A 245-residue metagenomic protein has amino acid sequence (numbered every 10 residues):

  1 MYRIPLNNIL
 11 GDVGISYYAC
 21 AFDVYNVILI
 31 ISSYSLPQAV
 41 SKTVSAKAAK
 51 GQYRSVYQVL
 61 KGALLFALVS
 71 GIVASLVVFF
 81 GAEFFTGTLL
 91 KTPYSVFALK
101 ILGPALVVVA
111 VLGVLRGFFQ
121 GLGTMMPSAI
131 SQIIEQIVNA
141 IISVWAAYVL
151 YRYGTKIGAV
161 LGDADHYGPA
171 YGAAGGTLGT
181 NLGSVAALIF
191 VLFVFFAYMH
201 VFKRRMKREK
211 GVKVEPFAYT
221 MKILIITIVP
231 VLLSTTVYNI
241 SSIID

Functional and structural regions predicted by a protein language model:
M1, T180-G183, A187, V191-F195 (+1 more regions): Transmembrane helical elements of multi-pass membrane transporters/channels
L6-V27, Y94, P169-T177, Y219-T227: Interfacial/gating helices of multi-pass transporter permease domains
V13, Y18-S33, S234, Y238 (+1 more regions): Transmembrane helix-bundle signature of multi-pass secondary active exporters and lipid flippases
A19, Q52-V69, V77, M221 (+1 more regions): Interfacial transmembrane-helix starts/ends
Y34-A49: Helix-loop junctions and terminal segments of transmembrane helices in multi-pass membrane transport/translocation
V73-V96: Short membrane-interface helical motifs at transmembrane helix boundaries in multi-pass membrane transporters
V109-S131: Membrane-interface junctions at transmembrane-helix termini in multi-pass inner-membrane proteins
S131-W145, Y153-H200: Hydrophobic alpha-helical transmembrane segments
